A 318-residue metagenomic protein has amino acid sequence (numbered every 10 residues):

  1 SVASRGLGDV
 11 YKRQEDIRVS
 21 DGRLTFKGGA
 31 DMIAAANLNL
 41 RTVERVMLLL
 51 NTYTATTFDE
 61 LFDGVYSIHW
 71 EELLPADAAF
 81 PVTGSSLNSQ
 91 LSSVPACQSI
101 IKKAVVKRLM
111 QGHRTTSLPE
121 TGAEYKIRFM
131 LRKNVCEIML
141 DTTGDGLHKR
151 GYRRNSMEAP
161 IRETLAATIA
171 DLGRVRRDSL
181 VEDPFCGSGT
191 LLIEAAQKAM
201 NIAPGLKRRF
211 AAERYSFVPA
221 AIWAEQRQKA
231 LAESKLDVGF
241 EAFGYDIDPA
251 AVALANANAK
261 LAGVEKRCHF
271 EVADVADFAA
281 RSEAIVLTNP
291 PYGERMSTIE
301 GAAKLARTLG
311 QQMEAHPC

Functional and structural regions predicted by a protein language model:
S1, R18, L24-R41, P95 (+3 more regions): S-adenosyl-L-methionine
V2-Y11: Single conserved hydrophobic/aromatic residue that forms the stacking wall/gate of nucleotide- or nucleobase-binding
K12-V19, T115-S117: Short secondary-structure junctions
D21-G22, F26-A78, T83: Conserved AdoMet
G64-Y152: Non-catalytic substrate-recognition/targeting regions of SAM-dependent transferases
I161-A279, R295, G301: Conserved S-adenosyl-L-methionine
E283-N289: Short SAM/SAH-binding signature in class I
S297-C318: Glycine-rich S-adenosyl-L-methionine
